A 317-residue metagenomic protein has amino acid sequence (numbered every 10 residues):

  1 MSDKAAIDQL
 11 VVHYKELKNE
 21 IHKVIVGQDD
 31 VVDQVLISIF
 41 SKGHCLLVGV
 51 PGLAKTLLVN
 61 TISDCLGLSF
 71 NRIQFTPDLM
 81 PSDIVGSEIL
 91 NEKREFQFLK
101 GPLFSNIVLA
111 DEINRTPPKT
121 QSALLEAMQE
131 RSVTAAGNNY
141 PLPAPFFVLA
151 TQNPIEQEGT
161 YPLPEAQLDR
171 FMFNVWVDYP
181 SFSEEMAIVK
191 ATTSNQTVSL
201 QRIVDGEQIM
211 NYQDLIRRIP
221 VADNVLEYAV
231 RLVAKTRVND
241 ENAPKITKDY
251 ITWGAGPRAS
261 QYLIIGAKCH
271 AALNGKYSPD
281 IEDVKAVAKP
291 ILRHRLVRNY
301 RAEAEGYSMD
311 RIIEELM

Functional and structural regions predicted by a protein language model:
M1-S2, D240-M317: C-terminal engagement/docking regions of AAA+ P-loop ATPases
I7-L53: Pre-Walker A (pre-P-loop) alpha-helix and adjacent loop at the N terminus of AAA/AAA+ ATPase modules, a conserved
I7-V11, V24, N174-I246, L273-Y277 (+2 more regions): Conserved C-terminal "switch" segment of AAA+ ATPases
I39-T76: Walker A/P-loop
L68, Y161-D178, Q196-S199: A short helix-turn-beta junction within AAA+ P-loop NTPase domains corresponding to the substrate/partner-engaging
P77-N106: Short glycine-rich substrate-engagement loop in P-loop NTPases that contacts/grips substrate
S82, F104-Q129, P143, E158-Q167 (+1 more regions): Conserved AAA+/SF3 P-loop NTPase catalytic/coupling segment centered on the Walker-B
Q97-N106, A135-Q152, L163-M172: AAA+/SF3 P-loop NTPase mechanochemical coupling elements
